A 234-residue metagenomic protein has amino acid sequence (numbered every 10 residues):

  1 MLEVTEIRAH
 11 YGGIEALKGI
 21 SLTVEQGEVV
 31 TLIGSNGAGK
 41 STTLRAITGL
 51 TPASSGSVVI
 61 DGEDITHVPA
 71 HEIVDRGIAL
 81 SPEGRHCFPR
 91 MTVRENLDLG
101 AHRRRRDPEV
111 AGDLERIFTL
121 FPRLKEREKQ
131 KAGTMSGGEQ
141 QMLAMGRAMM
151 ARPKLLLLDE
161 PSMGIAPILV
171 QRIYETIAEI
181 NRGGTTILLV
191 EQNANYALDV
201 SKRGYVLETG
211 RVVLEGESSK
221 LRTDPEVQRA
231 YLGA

Functional and structural regions predicted by a protein language model:
M1-A234: Glycine-rich phosphate-binding loops of nucleotide-dependent enzymes
